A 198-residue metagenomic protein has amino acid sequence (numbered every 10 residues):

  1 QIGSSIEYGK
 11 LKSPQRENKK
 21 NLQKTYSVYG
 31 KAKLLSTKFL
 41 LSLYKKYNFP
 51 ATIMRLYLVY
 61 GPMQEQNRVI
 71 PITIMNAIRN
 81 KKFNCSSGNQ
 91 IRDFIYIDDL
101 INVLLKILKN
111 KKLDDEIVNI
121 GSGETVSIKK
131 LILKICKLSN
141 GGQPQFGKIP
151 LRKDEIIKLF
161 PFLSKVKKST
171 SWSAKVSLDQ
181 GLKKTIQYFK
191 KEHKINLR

Functional and structural regions predicted by a protein language model:
I2-S4, Y26, R55-Y57, N89 (+1 more regions): Active-site beta-alpha turn of Rossmann-fold NAD(P)-dependent dehydrogenases/reductases
S4-E7, L11, V69, E155 (+1 more regions): Activation loop
I6-I53, Y60, Q64-E65: Catalytic helix-loop patch of NAD(P)-dependent Rossmann-fold dehydrogenases
G9, M63-N67, F94, K175-V176: Loop/helix-junction capping segments adjacent to catalytic residues or to phosphate/diphosphate-binding pockets
S27-Y29, K33, L41, N48 (+4 more regions): Hydrophobic alpha-helical segments
P71, A77-R198: C-terminal substrate-binding subdomain of Rossmann-fold SDR/epimerase-dehydratase oxidoreductases
